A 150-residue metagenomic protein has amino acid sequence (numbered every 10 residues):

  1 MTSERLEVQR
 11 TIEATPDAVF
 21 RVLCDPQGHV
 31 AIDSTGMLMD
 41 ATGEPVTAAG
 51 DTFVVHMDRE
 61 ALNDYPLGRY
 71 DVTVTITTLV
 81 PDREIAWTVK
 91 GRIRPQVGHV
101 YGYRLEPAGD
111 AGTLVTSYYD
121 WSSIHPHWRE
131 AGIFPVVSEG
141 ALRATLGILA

Functional and structural regions predicted by a protein language model:
M1-T2, H29-T35, L62-G68, R92-Q96: Short, solvent-exposed secondary-structure boundary motifs
M1-T52: Hydrophobic ligand-binding cavity/cleft-lining segments
R5-E7, G68-T73, Q96-G102: Short, surface-exposed coil-to-beta transition loops
I12-A14, R59-A61, W121-S123: Beta-strand elements of well-folded, non-transmembrane domains
E13-D17, E44-A48, T77-E84, R104-L114: A short, structured loop/turn motif at beta-sheet edges
V19-L23, H29, F53, I76 (+4 more regions): Hydrophobic pocket/interface hotspot
A41-K90, I148: Glycine-rich portal/gate segments that line the openings of hydrophobic small-molecule binding cavities
T88-R143: Beta-strand/loop substructures that line and gate deep hydrophobic ligand-binding cavities in soluble
